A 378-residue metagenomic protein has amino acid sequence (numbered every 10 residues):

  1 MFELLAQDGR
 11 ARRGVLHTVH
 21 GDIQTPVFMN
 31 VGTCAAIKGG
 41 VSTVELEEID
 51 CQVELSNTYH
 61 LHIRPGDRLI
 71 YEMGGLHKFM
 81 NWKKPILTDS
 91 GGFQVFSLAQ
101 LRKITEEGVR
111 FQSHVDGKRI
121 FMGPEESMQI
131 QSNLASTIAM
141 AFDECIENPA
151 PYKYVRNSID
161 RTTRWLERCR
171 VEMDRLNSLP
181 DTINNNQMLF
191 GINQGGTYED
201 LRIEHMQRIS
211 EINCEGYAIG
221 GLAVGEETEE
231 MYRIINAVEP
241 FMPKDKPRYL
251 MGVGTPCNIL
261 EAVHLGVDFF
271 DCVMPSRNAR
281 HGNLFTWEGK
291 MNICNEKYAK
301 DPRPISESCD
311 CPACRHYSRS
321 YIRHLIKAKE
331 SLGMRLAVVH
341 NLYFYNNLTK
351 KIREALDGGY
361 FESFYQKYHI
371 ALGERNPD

Functional and structural regions predicted by a protein language model:
M1-I183, E296-A299: Non-catalytic, usually N-terminal nucleic-acid engagement modules in DNA/RNA processing proteins
M1-V15, I23-G32, G39-G40, D143-P149 (+1 more regions): C-terminal extensions of enzymes
G21, E54, D89, Q131 (+5 more regions): Conserved, mostly hydrophobic/aromatic
G21, T162-C169, I209, V238 (+3 more regions): Hydrophobic alpha-helical packing residues
E126, I130, N157, R161-R168 (+5 more regions): A non-catalytic, amphipathic alpha-helix used as a structural packing/dimerization or gating element in enzyme scaffolds
N148-P151, R156, G216-L222, S331-M334: Glycine- and acidic
T163, E172, L176, N184-I305: Glycine-rich phosphate/ribose-binding loops and adjacent secondary-structure elements that form binding surfaces
E172-T182, K246, I352-F364: Surface-exposed helix-capping loop/turn segments at secondary-structure junctions
